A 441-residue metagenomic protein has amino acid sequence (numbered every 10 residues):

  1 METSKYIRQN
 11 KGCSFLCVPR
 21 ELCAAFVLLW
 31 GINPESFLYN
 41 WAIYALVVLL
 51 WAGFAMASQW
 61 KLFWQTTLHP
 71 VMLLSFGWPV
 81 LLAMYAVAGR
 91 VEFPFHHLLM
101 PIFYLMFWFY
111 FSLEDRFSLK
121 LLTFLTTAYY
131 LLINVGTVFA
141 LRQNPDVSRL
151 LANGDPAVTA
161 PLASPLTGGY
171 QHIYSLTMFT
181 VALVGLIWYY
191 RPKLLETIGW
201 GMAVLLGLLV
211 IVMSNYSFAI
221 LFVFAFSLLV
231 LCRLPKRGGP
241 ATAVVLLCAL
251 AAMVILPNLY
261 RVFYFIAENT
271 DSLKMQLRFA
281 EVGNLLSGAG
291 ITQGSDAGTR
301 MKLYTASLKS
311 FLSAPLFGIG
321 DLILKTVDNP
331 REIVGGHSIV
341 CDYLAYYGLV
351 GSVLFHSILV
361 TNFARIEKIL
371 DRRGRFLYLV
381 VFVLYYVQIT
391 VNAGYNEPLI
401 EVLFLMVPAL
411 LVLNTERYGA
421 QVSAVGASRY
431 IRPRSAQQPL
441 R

Functional and structural regions predicted by a protein language model:
M1-L81, F117, W188-E196, K368 (+1 more regions): Transmembrane signal-anchor hairpin modules in multi-pass inner-membrane enzymes, especially those that act on
N33-I43, V91-F95, G168-I173, W200-G239 (+3 more regions): Helix-loop-helix junctions and helix-breaking kinks within/between transmembrane helices of multi-pass membrane
P70-L81, G89-F117, L121-N134: Aromatic-anchored transmembrane helix interface
K120-R149, T167-L234: Alpha-helical transmembrane segments of multi-pass inner-membrane proteins
L194, G238, L324, Y346-Y386 (+3 more regions): Hydrophobic transmembrane alpha-helices and their immediate junctions
S227-L228, L377-Q388, G394-S435, R441: Transmembrane alpha-helices of multi-pass inner-membrane enzymes
L234-G288: A membrane-periplasm/extracellular boundary helix in multi-pass inner-membrane enzymes that assemble envelope glycans
L286-Y347: Long extracytoplasmic/lumenal interhelical loops at the membrane interface of multi-pass membrane proteins
